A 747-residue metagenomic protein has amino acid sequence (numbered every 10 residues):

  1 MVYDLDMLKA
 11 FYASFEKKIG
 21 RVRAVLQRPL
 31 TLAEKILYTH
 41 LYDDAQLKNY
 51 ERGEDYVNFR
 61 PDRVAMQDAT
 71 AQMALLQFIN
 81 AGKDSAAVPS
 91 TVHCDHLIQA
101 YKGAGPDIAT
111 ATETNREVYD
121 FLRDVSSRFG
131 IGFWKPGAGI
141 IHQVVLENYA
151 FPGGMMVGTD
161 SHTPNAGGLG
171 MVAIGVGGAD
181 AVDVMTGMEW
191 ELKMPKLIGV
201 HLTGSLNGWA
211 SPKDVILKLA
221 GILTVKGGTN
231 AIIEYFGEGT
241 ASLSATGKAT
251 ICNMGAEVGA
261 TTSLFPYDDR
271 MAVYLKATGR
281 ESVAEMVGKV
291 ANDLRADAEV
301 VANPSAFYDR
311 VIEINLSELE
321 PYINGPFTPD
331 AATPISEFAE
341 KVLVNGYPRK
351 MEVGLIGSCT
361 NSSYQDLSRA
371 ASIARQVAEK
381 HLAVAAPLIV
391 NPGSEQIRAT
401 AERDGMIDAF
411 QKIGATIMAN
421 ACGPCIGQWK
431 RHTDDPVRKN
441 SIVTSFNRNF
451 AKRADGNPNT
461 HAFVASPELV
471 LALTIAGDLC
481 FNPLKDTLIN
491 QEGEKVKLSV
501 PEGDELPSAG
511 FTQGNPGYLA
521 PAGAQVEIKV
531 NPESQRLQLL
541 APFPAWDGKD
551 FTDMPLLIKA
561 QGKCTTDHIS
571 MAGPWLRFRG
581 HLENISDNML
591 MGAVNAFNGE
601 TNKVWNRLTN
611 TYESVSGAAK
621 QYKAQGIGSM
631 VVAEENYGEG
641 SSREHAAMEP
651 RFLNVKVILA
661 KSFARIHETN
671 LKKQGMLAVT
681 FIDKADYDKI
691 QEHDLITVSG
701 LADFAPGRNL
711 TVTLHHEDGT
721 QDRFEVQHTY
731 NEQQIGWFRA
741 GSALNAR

Functional and structural regions predicted by a protein language model:
Y3-D4, D68, F151-E285, H381-L382 (+4 more regions): Mobile "lid/hinge" segments at catalytic clefts and subdomain interfaces of large enzymes
L5-M7, E16-R21, Q27, I36-Y42 (+7 more regions): Flexible inter-domain linker/hinge segments
L8-F11, F15, G20-P195, R579-V631 (+1 more regions): Long, structured ligand/cofactor-binding scaffold of large enzymes
A109-E113, V118, R123-G158, E234-G237 (+9 more regions): Accessory "access/gating" subregions that flank catalytic or transport cores
G167-P195, P467, I569-N588, R651-K656 (+1 more regions): Extended active-site and interfacial segments that coordinate phosphate-rich ligands in large catalytic machineries
F236-A241, A624-F663: Extracellular/luminal Protease-associated
L488-E505, H667-W737, L744-A746: Acidic, glycine-rich flexible loop/linker segments
